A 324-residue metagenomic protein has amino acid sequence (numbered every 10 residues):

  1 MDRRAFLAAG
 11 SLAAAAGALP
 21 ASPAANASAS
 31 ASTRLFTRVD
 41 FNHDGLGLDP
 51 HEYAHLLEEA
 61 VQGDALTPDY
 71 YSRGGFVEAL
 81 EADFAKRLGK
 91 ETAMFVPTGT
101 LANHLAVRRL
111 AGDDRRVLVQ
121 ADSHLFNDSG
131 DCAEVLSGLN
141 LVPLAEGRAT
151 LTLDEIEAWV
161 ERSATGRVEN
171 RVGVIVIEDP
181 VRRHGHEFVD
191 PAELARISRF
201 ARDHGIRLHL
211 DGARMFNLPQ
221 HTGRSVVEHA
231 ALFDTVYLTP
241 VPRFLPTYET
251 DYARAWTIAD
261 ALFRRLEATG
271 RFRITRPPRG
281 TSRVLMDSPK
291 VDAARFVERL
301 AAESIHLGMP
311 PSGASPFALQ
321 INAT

Functional and structural regions predicted by a protein language model:
M1-A14: N-terminal secretory signal peptides and thylakoid transit peptides that target proteins across membranes
A8, P20-A21: Hydrophobic membrane-targeting signal helices
A15-L19: Hydrophobic h-region of N-terminal signal peptides that target proteins for export in Gram-negative bacteria
A21-A29: Signal peptide processing junction and immediate N-terminal pro/mature segment of secreted/exported proteins
S28-G63, T67-V77, E81-A93, P97-R276 (+4 more regions): Conserved PLP-enzyme active-site core in the AAT-like
